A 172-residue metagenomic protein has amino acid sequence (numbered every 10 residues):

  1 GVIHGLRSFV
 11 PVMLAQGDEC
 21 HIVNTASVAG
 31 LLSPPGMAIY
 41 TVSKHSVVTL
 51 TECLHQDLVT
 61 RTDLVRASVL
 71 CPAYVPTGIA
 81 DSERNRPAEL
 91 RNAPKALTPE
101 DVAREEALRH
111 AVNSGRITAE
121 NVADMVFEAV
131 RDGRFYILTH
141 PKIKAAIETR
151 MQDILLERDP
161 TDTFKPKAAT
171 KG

Functional and structural regions predicted by a protein language model:
I3, Y40: Catalytic tyrosine of NAD(P)H-dependent dehydrogenase/reductases that use a Tyr as the general acid/base
L6, S43: Active-site helix of classical SDR
V12, Q16, L32, C53-V65: Active-site-adjacent segment of SDR/Rossmann-fold oxidoreductases
N24: Rossmann-fold scaffold of SDR-type NAD(P)-dependent oxidoreductases
S27: Residue(s) in the substrate-gating loop at a strand-loop-helix junction that position the organic substrate next
P34-I39: Active-site loop immediately N-terminal to the catalytic Tyr-X3-Lys motif of short-chain dehydrogenase/reductase
V59-Y136: SDR active-site lid
I154-G172: Non-catalytic terminal and boundary segments that flank Rossmann-like NAD(P)-dependent oxidoreductase
